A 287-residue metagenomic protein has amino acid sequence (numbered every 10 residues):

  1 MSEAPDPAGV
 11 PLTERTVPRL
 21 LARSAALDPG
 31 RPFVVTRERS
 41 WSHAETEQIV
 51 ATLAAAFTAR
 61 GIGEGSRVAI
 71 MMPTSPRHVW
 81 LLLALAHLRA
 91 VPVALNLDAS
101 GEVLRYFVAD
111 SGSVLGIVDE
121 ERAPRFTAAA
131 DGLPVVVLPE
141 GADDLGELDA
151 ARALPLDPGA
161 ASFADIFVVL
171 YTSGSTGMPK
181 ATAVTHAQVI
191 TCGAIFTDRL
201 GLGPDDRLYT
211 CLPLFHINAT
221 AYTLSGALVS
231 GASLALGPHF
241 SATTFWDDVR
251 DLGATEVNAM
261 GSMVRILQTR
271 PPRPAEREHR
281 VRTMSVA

Functional and structural regions predicted by a protein language model:
V10-F33: A short N-terminal helical cap/helix-turn-helix that marks the beginning of AMP-binding/adenylate-forming
T13, G30-S75, V79-L83, S100-R105 (+1 more regions): Conserved AMP-binding/adenylate-forming core of the ANL superfamily
E14, P29, R152-Y171, M178 (+1 more regions): Conserved pre-ATP/AMP-binding loop-to-beta segment of ANL
S42-A44, F167-T191: Conserved AMP-binding A3 loop
R67, P73-V93, L97-G101, Y106 (+4 more regions): A short helix-loop-beta submotif of the ANL/AMP-binding
P73, V118-R125, L212, P238-T243 (+1 more regions): Adenylate-forming
E121-F163, P271: ANL superfamily adenylate-forming
I190-R207, F215-E256, I266, R270-P271: Conserved AMP-binding/adenylation subdomain of ANL enzymes
